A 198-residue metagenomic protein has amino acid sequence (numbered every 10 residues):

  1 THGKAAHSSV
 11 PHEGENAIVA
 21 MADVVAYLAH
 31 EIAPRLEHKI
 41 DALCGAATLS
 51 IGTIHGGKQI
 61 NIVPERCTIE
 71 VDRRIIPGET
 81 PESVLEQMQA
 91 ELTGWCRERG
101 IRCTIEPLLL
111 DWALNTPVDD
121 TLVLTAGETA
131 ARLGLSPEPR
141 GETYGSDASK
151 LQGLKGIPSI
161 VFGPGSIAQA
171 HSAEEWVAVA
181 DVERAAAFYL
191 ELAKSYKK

Functional and structural regions predicted by a protein language model:
H2-K198: Metal-dependent amide/peptide-bond hydrolase catalytic core, centered on the "pita-bread" metallohydrolase fold
